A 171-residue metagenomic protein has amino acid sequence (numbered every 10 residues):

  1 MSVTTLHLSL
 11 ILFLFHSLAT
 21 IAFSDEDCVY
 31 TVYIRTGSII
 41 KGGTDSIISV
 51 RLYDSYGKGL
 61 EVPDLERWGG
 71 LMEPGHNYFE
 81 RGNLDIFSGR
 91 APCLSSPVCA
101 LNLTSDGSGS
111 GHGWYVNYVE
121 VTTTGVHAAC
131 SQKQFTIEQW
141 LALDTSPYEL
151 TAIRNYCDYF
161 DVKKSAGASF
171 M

Functional and structural regions predicted by a protein language model:
S2-M171: Regulatory, non-catalytic segments
